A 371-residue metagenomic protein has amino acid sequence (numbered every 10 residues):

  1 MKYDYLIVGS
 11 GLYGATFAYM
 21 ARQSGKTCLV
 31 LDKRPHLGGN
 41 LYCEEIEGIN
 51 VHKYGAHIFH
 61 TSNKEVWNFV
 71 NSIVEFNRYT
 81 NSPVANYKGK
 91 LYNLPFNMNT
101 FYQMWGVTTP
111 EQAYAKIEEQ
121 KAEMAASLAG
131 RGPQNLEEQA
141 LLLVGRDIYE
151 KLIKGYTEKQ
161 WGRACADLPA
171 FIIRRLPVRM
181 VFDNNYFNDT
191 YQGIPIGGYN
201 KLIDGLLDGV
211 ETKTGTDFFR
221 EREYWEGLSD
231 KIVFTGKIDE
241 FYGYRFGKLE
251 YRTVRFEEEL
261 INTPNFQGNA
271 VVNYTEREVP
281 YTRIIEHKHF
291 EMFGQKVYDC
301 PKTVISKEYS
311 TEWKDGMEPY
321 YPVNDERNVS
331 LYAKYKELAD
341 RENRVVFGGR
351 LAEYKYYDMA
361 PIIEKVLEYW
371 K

Functional and structural regions predicted by a protein language model:
Y3-V30, W370: N-terminal Rossmann-like FAD-binding beta1-loop-alpha1 element of flavoenzymes
L12-Y13, P35-L37, N99, E158 (+5 more regions): Short, solvent-exposed loop/turn segments at secondary-structure junctions
R22-E47: Glycine-rich FAD pyrophosphate-binding loop
S24, F219-L338: Mid-domain catalytic core of redox enzymes that form a hydrophobic substrate pocket/lid adjacent to a catalytic redox
E47-E123: Dinucleotide-binding Rossmann-like beta1-alpha1 core, especially the glycine-rich loop that anchors the ADP
N77, E211-G215, V346: General small-molecule cofactor/ligand-binding pocket signal
K90-Y92, N99-D230, T235: Active-site/ligand-binding neighborhood in enzyme catalytic cores
E318-K371: C-terminal catalytic lobe of FAD-dependent flavoproteins
